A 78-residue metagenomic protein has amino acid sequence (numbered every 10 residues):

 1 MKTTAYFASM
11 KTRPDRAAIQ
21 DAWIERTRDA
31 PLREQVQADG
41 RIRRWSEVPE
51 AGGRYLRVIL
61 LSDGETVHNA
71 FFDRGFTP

Functional and structural regions predicted by a protein language model:
M1-P78: Ribonuclease/tRNase effector modules and their secretory precursors
